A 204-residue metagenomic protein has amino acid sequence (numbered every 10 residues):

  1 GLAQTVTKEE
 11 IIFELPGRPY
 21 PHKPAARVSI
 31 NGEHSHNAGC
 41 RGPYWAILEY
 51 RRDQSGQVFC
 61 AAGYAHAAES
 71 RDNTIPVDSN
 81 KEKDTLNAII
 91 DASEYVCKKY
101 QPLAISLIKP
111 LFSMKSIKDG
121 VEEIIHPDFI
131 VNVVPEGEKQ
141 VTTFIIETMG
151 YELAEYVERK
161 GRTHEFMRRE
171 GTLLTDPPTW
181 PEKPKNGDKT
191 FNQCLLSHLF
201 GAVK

Functional and structural regions predicted by a protein language model:
L2-K204: Electrostatic, structured charged patches in enzyme active sites and in nucleic-acid/phosphate-binding
